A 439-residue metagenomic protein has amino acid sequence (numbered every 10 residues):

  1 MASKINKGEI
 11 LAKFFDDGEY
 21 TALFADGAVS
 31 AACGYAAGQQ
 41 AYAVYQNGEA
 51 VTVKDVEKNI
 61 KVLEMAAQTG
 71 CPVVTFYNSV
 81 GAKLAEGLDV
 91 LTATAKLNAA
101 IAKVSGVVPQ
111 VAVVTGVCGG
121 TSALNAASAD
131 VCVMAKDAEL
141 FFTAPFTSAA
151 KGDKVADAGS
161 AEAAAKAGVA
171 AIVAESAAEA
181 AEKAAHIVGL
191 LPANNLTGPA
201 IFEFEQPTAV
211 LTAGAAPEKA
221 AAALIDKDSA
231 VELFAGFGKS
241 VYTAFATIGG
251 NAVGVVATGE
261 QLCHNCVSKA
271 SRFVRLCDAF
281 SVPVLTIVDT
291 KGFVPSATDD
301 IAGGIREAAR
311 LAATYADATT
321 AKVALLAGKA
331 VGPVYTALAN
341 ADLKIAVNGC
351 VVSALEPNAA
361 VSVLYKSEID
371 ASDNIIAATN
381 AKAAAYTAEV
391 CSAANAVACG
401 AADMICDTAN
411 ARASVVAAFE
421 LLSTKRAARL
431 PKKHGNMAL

Functional and structural regions predicted by a protein language model:
M1-L439: Ligand-binding clefts of soluble mixed alpha/beta catalytic domains
